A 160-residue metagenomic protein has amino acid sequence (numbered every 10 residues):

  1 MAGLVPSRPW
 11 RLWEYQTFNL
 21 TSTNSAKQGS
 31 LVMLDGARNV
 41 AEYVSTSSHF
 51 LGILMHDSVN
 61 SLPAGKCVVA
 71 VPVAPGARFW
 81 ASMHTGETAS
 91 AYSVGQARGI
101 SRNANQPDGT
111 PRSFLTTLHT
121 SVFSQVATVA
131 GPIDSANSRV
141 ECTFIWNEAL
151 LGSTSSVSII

Functional and structural regions predicted by a protein language model:
M1-I160: Surface-exposed, low-hydrophobicity beta-strand/loop segments enriched in small/polar/acidic residues
